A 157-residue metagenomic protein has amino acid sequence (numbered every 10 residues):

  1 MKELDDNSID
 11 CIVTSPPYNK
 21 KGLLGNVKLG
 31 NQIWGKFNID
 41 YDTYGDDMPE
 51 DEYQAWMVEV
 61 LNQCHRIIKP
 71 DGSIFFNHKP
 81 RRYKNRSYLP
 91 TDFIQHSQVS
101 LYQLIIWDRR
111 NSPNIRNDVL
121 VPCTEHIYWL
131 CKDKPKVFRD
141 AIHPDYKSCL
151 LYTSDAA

Functional and structural regions predicted by a protein language model:
M1-S154: Core catalytic lobe of class I
